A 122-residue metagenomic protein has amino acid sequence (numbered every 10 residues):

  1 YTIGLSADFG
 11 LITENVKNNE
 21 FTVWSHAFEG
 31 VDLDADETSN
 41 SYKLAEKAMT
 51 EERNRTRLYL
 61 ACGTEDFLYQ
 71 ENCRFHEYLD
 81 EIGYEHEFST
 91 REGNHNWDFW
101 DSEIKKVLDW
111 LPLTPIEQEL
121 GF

Functional and structural regions predicted by a protein language model:
Y1-F122: Non-catalytic cap/lid and distal C-terminal segments of serine-dependent acyl enzymes
